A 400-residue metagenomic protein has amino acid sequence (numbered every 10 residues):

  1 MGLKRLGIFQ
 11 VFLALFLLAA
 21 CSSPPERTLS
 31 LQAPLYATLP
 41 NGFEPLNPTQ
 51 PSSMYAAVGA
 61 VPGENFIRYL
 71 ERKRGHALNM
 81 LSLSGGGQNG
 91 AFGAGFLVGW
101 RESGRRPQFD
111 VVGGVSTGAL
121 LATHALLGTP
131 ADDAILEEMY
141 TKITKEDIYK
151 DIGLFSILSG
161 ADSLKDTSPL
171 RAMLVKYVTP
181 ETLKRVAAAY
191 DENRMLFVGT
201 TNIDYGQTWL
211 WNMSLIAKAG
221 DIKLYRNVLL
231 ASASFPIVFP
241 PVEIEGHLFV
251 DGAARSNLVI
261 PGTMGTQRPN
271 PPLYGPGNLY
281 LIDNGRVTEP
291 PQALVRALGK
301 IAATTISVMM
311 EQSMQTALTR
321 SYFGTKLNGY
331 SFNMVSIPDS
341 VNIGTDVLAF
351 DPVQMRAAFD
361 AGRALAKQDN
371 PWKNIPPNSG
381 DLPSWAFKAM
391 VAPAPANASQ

Functional and structural regions predicted by a protein language model:
M1-V11: Bacterial N-terminal signal peptides that target proteins for export
L17-A20: C-terminal motif of bacterial Sec signal peptides marking the signal peptidase cleavage site
S22-V111, L126-Q400: Patatin-like phospholipase
S116-T117: Active-site loop->helix "elbow" adjoining a glycine-rich segment at hydrolase catalytic centers
L121-H124: Hydrolases whose catalytic domains are alpha/beta-hydrolase-1, hotdog thioesterase, or metallo-beta-lactamase-like
